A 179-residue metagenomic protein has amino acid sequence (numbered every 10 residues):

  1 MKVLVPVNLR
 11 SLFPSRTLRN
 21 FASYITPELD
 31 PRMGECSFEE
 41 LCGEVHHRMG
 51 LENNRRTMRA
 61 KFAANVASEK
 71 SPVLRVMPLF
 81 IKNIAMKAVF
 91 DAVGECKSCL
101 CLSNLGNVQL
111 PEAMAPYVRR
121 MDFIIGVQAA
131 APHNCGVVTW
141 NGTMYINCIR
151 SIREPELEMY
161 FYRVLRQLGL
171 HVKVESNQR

Functional and structural regions predicted by a protein language model:
M1-R179: Acyl-thioester-dependent acyl-group transfer interface
